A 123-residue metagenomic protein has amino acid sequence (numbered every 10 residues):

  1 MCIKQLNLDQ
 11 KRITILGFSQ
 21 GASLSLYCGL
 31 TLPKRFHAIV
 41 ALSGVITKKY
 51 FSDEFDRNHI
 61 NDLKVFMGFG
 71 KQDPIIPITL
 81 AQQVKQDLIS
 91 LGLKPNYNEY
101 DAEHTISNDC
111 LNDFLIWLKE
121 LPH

Functional and structural regions predicted by a protein language model:
M1-T14: Gly/Ser-rich "nucleophile elbow"/oxyanion-hole loop immediately N-terminal to the catalytic nucleophile in hydrolases
T14-G17, L42, G68: Short beta-strand immediately N-terminal to the catalytic nucleophile in serine-hydrolase-like folds
L16-G21, S25: Gly/Ala-rich beta-loop-alpha elbow adjacent to hydrolase catalytic centers
Y27-T31: Active-site signature of alpha/beta-hydrolase-fold catalytic machinery across serine- and Asp/Cys-nucleophile hydrolases
K34-T47: A conserved short beta-strand
V45-K64: Flexible "cap/lid" loop of the alpha/beta hydrolase fold
F66-F69, D73: Short beta-strand/loop motif that positions the catalytic acidic residue of the alpha/beta-hydrolase fold
T79-H123: C-terminal catalytic histidine-bearing segment of alpha/beta-hydrolase fold enzymes
